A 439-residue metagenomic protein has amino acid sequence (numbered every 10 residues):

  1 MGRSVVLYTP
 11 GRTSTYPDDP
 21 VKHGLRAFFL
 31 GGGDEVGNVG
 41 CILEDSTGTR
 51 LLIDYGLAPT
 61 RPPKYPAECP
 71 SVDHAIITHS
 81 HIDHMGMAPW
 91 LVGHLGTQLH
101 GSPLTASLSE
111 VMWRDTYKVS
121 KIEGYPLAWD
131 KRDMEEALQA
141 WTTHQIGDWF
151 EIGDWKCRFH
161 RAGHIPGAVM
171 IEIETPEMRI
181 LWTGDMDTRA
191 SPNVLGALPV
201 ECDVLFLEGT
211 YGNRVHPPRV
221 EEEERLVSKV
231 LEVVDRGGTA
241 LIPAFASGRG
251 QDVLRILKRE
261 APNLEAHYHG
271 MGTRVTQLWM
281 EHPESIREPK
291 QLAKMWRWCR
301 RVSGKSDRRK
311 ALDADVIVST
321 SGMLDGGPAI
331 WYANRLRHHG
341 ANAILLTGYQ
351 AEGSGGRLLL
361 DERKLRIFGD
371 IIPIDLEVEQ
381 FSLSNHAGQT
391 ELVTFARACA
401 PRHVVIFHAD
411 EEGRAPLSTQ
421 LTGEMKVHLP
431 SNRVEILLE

Functional and structural regions predicted by a protein language model:
G2-R3, L7-P70, T143-L195, R309 (+5 more regions): Core dinuclear metal-dependent hydrolase active-site scaffold
G11, E110-G167, E284-D313: Metallo-beta-lactamase
G33-N38, I42-T97, G101-W141, T188-V194 (+2 more regions): Pre-active-site segment of Zn-dependent metallo-hydrolases
I53-Y55, V72-H81, A88, L99-S102 (+10 more regions): Active-site neighborhood of phospho(di)ester-bond hydrolases with catalytic His/Asp-centered motifs
E68-P70, L91-L95, L198-E201, R335-G340 (+1 more regions): Short, conserved loop/helix-junction motifs that constitute active-site signature segments in enzyme catalytic cores
M186, P217-E222, K294-D307, G322-D325 (+2 more regions): A general structural motif
R189-H269, A343, G348, K364-H428: Cap/insert and terminal regions of metallo-dependent hydrolase folds
S228-T347, E352, F407: Hard-cation-handling environments
